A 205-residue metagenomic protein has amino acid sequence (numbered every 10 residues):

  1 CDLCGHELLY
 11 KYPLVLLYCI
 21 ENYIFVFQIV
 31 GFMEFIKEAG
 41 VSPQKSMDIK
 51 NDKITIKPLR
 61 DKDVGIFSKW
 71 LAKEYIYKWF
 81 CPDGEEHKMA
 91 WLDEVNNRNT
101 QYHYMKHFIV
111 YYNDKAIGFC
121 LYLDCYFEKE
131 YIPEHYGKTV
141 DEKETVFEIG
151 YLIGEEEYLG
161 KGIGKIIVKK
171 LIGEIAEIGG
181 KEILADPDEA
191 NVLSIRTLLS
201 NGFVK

Functional and structural regions predicted by a protein language model:
I54-K69: A short beta-loop-alpha structural element at the N-terminal edge of CoA-dependent acyl/N-acetyltransferase catalytic
Y75-N96: Conserved GNAT-fold acetyl-CoA-binding loop/helix
I109, K115-D124, E148: Conserved beta-strand in the GNAT
D124-E148, L159: Conserved acyl-donor/pantetheine-binding loop and adjacent beta-alpha core of acyl/acetyltransferases and related
G150-L159, D188: A short, internal acetyl-CoA/4′-phosphopantetheine-binding micro-motif in the GNAT/acyltransferase core
Y158, G162-K170: Conserved acetyl-CoA pyrophosphate-binding loop and the N-cap/start of the following alpha-helix in GNAT-like
K165-I166, E189-K205: Conserved active-site alpha-helix within GNAT-family acetyltransferase domains
E177-P187: Conserved GNAT acetyl-CoA-binding A-motif
